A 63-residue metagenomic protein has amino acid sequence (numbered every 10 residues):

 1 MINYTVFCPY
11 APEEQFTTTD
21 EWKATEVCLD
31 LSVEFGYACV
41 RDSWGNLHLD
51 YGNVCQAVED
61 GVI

Functional and structural regions predicted by a protein language model:
M1-T5: Short structural boundary motif marking the start of a folded domain
F7-P9, T18-D42: A short, charged, amphipathic alpha-helix used as a generic interaction element across diverse proteins
A11-T17, N46-L49: Surface-exposed loop/edge segments in extracytoplasmic proteins
D30-I63: Short, mixed-charge low-complexity intrinsically disordered segments
